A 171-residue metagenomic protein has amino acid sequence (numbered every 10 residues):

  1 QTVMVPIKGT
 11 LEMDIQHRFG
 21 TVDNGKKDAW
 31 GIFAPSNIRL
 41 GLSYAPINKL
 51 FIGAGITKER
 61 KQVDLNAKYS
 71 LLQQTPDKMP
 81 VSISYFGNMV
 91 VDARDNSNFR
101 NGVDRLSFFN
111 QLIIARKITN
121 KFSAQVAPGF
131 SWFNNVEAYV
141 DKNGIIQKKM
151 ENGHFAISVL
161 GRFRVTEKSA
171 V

Functional and structural regions predicted by a protein language model:
Q1-D95, L106-N110, A115-F122, S131 (+3 more regions): Transmembrane beta-barrel domains of Gram-negative outer membranes and organellar outer membranes
R100: Short, surface-exposed amphipathic charged segments that create phosphate/polyanion-binding patches used for binding
P128-F130, S158: C-terminal folded domains that constitute the principal catalytic or ligand-binding module of multi-domain proteins
E137-V140: Outer-membrane beta-barrel and related beta-rich outer-membrane complex signature in Gram-negative bacteria
